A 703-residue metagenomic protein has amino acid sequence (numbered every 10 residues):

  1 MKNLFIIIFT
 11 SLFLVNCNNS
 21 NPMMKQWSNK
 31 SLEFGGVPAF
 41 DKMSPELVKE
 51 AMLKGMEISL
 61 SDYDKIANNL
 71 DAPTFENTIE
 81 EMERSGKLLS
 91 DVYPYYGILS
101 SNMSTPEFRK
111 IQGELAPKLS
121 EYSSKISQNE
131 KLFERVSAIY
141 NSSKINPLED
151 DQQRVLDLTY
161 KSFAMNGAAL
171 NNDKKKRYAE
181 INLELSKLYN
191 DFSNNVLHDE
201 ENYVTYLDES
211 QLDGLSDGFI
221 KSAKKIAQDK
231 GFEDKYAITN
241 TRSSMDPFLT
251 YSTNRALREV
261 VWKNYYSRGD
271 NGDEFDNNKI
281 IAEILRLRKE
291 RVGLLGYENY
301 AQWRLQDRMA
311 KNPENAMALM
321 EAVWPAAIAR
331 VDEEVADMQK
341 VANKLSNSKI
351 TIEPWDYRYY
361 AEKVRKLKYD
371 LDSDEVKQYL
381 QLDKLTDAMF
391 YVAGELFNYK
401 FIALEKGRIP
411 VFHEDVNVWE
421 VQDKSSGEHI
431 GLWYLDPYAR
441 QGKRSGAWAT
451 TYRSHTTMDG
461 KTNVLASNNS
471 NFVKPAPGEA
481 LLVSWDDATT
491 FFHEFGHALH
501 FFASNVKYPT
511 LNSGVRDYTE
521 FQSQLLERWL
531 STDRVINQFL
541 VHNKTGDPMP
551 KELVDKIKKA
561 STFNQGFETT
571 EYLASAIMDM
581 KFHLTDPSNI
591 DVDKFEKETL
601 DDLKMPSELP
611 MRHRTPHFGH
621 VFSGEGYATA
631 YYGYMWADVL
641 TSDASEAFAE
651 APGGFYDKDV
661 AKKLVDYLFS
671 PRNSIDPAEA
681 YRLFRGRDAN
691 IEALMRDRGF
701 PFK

Functional and structural regions predicted by a protein language model:
L4-L12: Sec-dependent N-terminal signal peptides
V15-N16: C-terminal motif of bacterial Sec signal peptides marking the signal peptidase cleavage site
S20-L47, K54, G214, K235-A237 (+10 more regions): C-terminal, non-catalytic "cap/extension" segments appended to globular domains
S20-S222, G654-Y656: N-terminal helix-rich structural modules
L32-L47, Y96-L115, A138-E180, T239-K279 (+7 more regions): Short His/Asp/Glu-rich catalytic/ion-coordination signatures at enzyme active sites or charged loops
D151, V155, K187, N194 (+8 more regions): Active-site-proximal, well-structured secondary-structure segments within enzyme catalytic domains
E298, G496-Y508: Catalytic Zn2+-binding segment of zinc metalloproteases
V473-F492: Short pre-active-site segment immediately N-terminal to the catalytic Zn-binding motif
